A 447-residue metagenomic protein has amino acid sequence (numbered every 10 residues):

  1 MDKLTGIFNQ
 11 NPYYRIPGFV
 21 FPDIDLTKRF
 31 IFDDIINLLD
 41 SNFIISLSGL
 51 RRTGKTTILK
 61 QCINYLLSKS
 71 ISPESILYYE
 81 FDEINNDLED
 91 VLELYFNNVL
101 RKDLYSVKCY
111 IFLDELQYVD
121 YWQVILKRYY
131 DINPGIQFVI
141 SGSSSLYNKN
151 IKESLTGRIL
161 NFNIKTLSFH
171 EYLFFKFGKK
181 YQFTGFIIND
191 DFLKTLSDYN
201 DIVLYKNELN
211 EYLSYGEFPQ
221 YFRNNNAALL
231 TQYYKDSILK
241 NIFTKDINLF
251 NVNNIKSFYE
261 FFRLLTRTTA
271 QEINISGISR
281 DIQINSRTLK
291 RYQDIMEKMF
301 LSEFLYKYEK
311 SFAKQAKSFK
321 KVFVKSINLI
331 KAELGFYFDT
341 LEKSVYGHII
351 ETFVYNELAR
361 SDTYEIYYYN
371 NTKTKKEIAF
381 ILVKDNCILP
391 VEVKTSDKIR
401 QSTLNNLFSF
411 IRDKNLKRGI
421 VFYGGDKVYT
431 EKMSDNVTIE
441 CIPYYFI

Functional and structural regions predicted by a protein language model:
M1-D25, T57, N64-I71, D294-I295 (+2 more regions): A cross-kingdom feature that marks ATP-driven nucleic-acid transaction machinery
D2-F19, F177-N356, I366-K373: Interdomain hinge/linker elements that couple catalytic modules in large macromolecular machines
P22-L39: Pre-Walker A adenine-sensing motif
L47: Hydrophobic anchor at the beta1->P-loop junction of P-loop NTPases
G54: Conserved glycine(s) of the Walker
L77-S106: Short glycine-rich substrate-engagement loop in P-loop NTPases that contacts/grips substrate
Q137-S143: Structural recognition of the conserved hydrophobic beta-strand(s) that form the central parallel beta-sheet of P-loop
L146-N161, F175-F177: Short regulatory helix/loop adjacent to the ATP-binding pocket of P-loop NTPases
